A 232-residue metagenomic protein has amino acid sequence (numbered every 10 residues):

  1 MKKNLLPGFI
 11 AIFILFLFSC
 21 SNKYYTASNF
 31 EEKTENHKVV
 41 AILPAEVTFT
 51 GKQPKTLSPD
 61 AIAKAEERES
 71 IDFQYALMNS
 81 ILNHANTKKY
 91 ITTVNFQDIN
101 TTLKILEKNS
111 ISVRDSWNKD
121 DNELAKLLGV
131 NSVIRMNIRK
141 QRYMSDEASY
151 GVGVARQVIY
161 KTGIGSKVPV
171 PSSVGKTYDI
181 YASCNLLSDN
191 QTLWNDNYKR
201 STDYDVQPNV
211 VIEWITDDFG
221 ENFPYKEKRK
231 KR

Functional and structural regions predicted by a protein language model:
M1-C20: Sec-dependent bacterial lipoprotein signal peptides
K2-K3, C20, V40-A41, P59-A65 (+1 more regions): Contiguous N-terminal and early-domain "leader" segments and peripheral loops that mark the onset or edge of a domain
F9-I12, E32-T34, A85, K176: A generic structural signal for short, solvent-exposed coil/turn residues that cap or connect secondary-structure
I12-F16, K104-K108, G153-V158: N-terminal start-of-chain detector that recognizes signal peptides and the immediate post-cleavage beginning
C20-T50, L127, K140-R232: C-terminal/domain-edge helix-coil "capping" segments
T48, K52-R135, R139-R142, D189-Y198: N-terminal segment of the mature soluble domain
